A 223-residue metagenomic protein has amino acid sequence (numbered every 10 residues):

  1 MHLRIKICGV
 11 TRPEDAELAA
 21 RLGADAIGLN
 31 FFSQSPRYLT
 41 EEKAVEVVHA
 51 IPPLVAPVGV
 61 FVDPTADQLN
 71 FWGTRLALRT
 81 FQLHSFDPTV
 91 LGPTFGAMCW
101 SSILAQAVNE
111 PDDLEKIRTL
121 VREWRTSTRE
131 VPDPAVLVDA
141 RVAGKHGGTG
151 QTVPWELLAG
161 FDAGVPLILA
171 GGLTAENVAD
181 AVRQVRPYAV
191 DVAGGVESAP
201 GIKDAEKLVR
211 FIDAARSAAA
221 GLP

Functional and structural regions predicted by a protein language model:
H2-I5: Extreme N-terminal starter segment of soluble prokaryotic enzymes
L18-A24, I51: A short, Lys/Arg-enriched amphipathic alpha-helix followed by its capping loop at the start of a domain
A19, F81, V136, P154 (+4 more regions): Conserved, mostly hydrophobic/aromatic
L22-G23, R75-L76, V131, Q184-V185: Structural motif
A24-S35, Q82-D87, R141-V142, Q184-L208: Glycine-rich phosphate-binding active-site loops on the catalytic face of alpha/beta enzymes
F31-S35, K43, V48-L169: Conserved anion-binding
E41-I51, P93-F95, A193-P223: C-terminal helical cap(s) of enzyme catalytic domains, especially alpha/beta-barrels
G164-Q184, E197: A C-terminal functional module that forms or caps the active site or interfaces directly with catalytic machinery
